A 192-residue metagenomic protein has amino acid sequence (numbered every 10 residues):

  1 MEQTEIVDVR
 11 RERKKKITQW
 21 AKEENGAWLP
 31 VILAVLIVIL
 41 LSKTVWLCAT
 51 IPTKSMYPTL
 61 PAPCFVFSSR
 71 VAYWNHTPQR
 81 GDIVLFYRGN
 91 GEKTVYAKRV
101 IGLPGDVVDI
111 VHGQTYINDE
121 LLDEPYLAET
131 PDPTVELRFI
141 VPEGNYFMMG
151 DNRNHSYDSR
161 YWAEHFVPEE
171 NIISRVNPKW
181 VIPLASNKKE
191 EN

Functional and structural regions predicted by a protein language model:
M1-V95, V167-N192: Protein maturation boundaries and topogenic segments
Y57-P58, N75-H76, V100, R138-I140 (+1 more regions): Short secondary-structure boundary/capping segments
P61, Q79-R80, L103, V141-P142 (+1 more regions): Residue-level recognition of short, solvent-exposed, well-ordered loop/turn junctions that link secondary-structure
F65, I83, V107, N145-Y146 (+1 more regions): Residue-level marker of beta-strand positions
V95-E120: Mid-length scaffold segments of soluble, non-membrane domains
I117-P133: PP2C/PPM family metal-dependent serine/threonine protein phosphatase catalytic domain, recognizing the conserved
V135, F139-N192: Beta-strand-rich cores of mature extracytoplasmic or soluble domains
